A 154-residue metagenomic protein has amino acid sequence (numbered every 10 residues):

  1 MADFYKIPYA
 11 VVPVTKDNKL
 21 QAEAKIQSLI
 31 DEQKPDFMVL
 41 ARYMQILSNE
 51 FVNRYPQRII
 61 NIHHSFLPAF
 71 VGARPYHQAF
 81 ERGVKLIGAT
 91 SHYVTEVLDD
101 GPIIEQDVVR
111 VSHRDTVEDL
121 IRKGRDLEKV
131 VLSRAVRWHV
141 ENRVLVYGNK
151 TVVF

Functional and structural regions predicted by a protein language model:
M1-F154: One-carbon transfer enzymes
